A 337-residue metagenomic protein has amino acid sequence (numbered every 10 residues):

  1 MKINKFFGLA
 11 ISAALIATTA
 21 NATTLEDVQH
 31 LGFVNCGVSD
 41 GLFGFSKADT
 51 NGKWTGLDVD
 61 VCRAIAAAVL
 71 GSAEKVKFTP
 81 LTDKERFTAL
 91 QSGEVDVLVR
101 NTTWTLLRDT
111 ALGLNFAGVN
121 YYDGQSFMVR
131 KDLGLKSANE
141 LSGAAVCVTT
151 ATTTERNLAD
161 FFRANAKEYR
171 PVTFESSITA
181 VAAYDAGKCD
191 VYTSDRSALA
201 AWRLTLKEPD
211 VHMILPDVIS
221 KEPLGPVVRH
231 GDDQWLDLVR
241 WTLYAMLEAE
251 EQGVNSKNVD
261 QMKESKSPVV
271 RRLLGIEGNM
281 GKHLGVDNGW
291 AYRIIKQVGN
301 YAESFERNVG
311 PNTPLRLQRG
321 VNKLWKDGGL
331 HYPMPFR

Functional and structural regions predicted by a protein language model:
M1-G8: Bacterial N-terminal signal peptides that target proteins for export
T18-A22: Sec/Tat signal peptide C-region and signal peptidase I cleavage site
T24-V99, L284-V286, V298-Y301, L324 (+1 more regions): Extracytoplasmic small-molecule ligand-binding "clamshell" domains of the periplasmic binding protein/Venus flytrap
H30, A66-E74, Q91-V95, D132 (+6 more regions): Sec-exported extracytoplasmic/periplasmic mature domains
N35-G44, W54-V69, D123-E175, T179: Bilobed "Venus flytrap"/periplasmic-binding protein-like clamshell domains and structurally analogous long
D60-R63, A67-V69, K131-L135, N139 (+5 more regions): Extended ligand-binding regions for polar small-molecule ligands
R63, A67, G71, K75-E140 (+3 more regions): Acidic, polar ligand-binding/catalytic clefts
I276-R337: C-terminal functional modules
